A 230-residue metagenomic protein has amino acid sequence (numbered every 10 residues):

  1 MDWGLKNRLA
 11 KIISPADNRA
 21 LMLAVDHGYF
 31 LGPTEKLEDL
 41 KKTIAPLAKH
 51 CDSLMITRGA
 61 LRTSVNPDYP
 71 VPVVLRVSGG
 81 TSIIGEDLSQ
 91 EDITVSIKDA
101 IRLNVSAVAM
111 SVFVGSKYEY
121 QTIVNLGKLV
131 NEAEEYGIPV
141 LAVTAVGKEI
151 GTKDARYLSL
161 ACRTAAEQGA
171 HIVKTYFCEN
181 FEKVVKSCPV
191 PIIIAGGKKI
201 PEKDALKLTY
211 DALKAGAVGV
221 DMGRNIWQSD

Functional and structural regions predicted by a protein language model:
M1-P15: N-terminal basic/disordered segments at the start of proteins
N7, R224-N225: Flexible, active-site-adjacent loop/turn segments at secondary-structure boundaries
A10, W227-Q228: Generic, ordered loop/turn and secondary-structure boundary motif
P15-I194, K199-M222, Q228: Alpha/beta enzyme core
